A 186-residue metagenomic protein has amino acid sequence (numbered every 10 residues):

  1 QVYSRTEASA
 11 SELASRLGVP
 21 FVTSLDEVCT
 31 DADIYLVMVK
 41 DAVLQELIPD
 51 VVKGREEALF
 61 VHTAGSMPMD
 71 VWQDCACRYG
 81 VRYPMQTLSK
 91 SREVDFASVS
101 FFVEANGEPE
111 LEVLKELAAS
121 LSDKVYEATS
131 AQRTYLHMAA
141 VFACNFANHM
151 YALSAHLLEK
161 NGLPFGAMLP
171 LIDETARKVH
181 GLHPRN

Functional and structural regions predicted by a protein language model:
Q1, G181-N186: Short, intrinsically disordered, charge-balanced linker/junction segments flanking boundaries in proteins
Q1, R78, K124: Residues at the starts of beta-strands that form the adenosine-phosphate
V2, F21-T23, E127: A structural preference for short, hydrophobic beta-strand core positions in alpha/beta folds
V2, L36-V37, V103: Conserved SAM-binding loop
R5, S9-R16, E93-H180: Internal alpha-helical scaffold of NAD(P)-dependent oxidoreductase catalytic cores
E7-A10, R16-V94: Rossmann-like NAD(P)(H) cofactor-binding subdomain of soluble oxidoreductases
